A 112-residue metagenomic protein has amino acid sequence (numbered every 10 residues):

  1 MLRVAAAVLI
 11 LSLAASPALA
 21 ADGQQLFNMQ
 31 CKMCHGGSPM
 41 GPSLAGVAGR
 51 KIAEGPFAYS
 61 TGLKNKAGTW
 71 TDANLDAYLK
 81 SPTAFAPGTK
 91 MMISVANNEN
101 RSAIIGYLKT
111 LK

Functional and structural regions predicted by a protein language model:
M1-A6: Bacterial N-terminal signal peptides that target proteins for export
I10-A18: N-terminal signal peptide c-region/cleavage motif recognized by signal peptidases
A20-G41: Sequence/structural segment immediately N-terminal to covalent heme-attachment motifs in c-type and related
L26, E54-P56, Y107: Extracytoplasmic copper-binding redox domains, predominantly the cupredoxin/blue-copper superfamily
G41-V47: Short cysteine/histidine-rich zinc-coordinating motifs and their immediately flanking basic loops
P42, P56-I105: Axial heme c-ligation environment in periplasmic c-type cytochrome domains
A48-K51, L79, L108: Hydrophobic aliphatic residues
L111-K112: Short, solvent-exposed mixed-charge patches
